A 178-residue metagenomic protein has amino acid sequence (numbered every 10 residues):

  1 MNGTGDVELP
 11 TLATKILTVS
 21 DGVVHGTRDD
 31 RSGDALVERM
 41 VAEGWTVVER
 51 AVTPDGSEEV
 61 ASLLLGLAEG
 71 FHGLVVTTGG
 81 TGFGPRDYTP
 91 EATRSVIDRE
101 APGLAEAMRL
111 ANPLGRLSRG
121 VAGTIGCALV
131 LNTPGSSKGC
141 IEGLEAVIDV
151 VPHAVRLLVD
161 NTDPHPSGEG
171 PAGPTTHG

Functional and structural regions predicted by a protein language model:
M1-G178: Non-catalytic beta/alpha edge segments that cap or flank active sites
